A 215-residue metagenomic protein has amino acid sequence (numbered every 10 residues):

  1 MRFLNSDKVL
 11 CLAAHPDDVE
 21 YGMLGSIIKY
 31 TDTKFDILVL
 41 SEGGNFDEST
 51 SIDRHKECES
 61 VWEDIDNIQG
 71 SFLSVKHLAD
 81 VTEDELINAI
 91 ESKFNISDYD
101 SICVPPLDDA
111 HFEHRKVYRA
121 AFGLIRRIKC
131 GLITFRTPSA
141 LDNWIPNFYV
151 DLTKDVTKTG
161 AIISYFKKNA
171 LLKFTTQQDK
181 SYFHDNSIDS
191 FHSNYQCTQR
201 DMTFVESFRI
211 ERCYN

Functional and structural regions predicted by a protein language model:
M1-D98, F122-C130: Active-site rim/loop-helix segments in enzyme catalytic domains that contact anionic ligands
R2, D64-N67, S97, S101 (+1 more regions): The feature marks non-catalytic terminal segments
H15-P16, L107-A110, T153-D155: Short beta->alpha junction loops/turns
V19, G44-D47, D109-H114, A140-D142 (+1 more regions): Active-site environment of divalent metal-dependent phosphoester hydrolases
L24, D47-S51, R115-K116, N143-F148: Short aromatic-enriched loop/helix-cap "lid" or pocket-rim segments at secondary-structure transitions that line
S51, A110, G160: Aromatic-acidic/polar surface patches that form glycan- and anion
R54, L86, V117-A121, I163 (+1 more regions): Internal, well-ordered alpha-helical segments in soluble enzyme and binding-protein domains
I90-S139: Active-site adenylate/phosphate-handling loop in enzymes that bind or generate adenylated species
